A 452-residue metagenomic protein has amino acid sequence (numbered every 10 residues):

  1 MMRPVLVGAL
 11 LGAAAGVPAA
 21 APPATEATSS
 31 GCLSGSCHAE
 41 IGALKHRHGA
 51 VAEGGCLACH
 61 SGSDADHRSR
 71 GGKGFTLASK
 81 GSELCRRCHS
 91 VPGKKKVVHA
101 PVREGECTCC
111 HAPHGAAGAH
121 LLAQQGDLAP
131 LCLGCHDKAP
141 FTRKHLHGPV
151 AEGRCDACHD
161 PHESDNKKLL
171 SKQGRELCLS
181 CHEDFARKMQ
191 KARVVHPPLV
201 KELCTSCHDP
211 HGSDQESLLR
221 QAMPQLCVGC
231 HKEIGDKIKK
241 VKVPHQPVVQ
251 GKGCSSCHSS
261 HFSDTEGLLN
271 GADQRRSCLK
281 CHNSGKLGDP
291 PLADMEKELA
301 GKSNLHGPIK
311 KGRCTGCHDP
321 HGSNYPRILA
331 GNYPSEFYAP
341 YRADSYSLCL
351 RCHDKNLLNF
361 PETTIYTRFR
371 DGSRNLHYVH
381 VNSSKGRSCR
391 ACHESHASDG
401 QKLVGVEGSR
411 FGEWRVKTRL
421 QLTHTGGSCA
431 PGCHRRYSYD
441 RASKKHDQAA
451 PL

Functional and structural regions predicted by a protein language model:
P4-A14: Bacterial N-terminal signal peptides
G16-L452: Short sequence/structural segments immediately N-terminal
